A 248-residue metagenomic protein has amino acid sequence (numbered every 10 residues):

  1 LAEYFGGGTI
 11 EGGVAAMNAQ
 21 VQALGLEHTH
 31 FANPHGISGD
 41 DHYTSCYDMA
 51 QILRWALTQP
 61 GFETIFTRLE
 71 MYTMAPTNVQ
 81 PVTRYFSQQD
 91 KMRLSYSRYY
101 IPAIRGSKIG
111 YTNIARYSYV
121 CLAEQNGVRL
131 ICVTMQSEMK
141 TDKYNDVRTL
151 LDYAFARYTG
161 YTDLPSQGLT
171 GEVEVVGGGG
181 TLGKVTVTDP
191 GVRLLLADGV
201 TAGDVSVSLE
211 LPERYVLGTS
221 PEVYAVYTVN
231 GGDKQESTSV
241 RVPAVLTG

Functional and structural regions predicted by a protein language model:
L1-Y47, Q51, A56-P60: Active-site-adjacent loops and short helices of periplasmic peptidoglycan-processing enzymes
L26, D41-G248: Domain-terminus/edge residues, biased toward the C-terminal soluble/receptor-binding domains of extracytoplasmic
